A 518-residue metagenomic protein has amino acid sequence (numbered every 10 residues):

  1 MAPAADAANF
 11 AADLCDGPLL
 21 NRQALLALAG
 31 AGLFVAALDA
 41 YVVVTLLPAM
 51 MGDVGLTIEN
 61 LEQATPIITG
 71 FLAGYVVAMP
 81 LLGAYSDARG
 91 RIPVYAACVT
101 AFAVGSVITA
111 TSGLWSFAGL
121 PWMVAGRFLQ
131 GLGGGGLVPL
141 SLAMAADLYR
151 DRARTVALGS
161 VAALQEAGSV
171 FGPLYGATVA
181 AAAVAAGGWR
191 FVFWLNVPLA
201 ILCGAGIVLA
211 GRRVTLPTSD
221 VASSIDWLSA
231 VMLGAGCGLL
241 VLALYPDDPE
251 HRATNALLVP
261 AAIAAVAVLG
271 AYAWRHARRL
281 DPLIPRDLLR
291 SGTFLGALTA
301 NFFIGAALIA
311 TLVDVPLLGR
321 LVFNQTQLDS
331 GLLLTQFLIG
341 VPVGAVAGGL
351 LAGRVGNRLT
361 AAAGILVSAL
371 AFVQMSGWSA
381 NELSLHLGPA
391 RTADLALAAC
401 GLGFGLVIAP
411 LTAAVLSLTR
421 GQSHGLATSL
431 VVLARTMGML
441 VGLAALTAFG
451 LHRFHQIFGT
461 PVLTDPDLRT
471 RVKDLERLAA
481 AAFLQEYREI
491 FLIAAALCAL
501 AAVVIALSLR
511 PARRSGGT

Functional and structural regions predicted by a protein language model:
A2-L209: Transmembrane-helix bundle of Major Facilitator Superfamily
A2-L25, A29-F34, L209-R212, A413 (+3 more regions): Transmembrane-helix exit segments and adjacent C-terminal regions of multi-pass membrane proteins
A27-T45, I58, A256, D281-Q456 (+1 more regions): 12-transmembrane solute porter fold
M50-M51, Y85-S86, Y175-V184, L244 (+4 more regions): Interfacial helix-cap and linker-helix signal at transmembrane-aqueous boundaries of multi-pass secondary transporters
V76-V77, V107, V170, L174 (+4 more regions): Hydrophobic/small/kink-forming positions within alpha-helical transmembrane segments of polytopic membrane proteins
A101-S112, G133, L199-G206, A267-A271 (+3 more regions): Transmembrane-helix signature of multi-pass solute transporters
A181-V197, P246-L257, L451-A495: A membrane-interface helix-boundary motif in multi-pass transporters
A182-A300, A307, A482: Hydrophobic transmembrane-helix bundles of small-molecule transporters
